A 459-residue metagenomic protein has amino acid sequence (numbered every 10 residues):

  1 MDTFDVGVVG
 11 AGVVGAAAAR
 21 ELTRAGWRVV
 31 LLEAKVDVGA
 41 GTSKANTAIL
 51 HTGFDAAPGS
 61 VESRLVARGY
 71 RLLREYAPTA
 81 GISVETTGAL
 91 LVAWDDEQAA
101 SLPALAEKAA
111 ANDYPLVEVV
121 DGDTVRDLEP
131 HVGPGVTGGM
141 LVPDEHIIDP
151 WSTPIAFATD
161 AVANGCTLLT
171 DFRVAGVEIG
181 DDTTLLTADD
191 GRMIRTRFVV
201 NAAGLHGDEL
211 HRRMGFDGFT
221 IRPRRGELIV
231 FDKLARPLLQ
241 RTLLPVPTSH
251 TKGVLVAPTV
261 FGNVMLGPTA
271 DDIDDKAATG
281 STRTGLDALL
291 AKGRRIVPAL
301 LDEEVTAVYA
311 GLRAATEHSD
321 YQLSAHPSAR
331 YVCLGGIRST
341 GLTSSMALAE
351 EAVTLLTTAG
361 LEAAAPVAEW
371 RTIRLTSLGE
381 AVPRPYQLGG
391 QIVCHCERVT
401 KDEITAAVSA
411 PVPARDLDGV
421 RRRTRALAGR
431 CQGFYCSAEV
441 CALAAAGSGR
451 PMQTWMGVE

Functional and structural regions predicted by a protein language model:
F4-L31: N-terminal Rossmann-like FAD-binding beta1-loop-alpha1 element of flavoenzymes
A17, V177-D182, L186-G267, D271-T282 (+2 more regions): Flavin-dependent oxidoreductases
R24-K44: Glycine-rich FAD pyrophosphate-binding loop
A48-L128, G253-V254: Dinucleotide-binding Rossmann-like beta1-alpha1 core, especially the glycine-rich loop that anchors the ADP
R64-A67, V92-S101, M140-T159, T279-T284 (+2 more regions): Short beta-strand to alpha-helix junction loop
M140-F198: Helical element adjacent to the flavin cofactor pocket in flavoenzyme catalytic cores
T251, V260-F261, A277-I392, V399 (+3 more regions): C-terminal catalytic lobe of FAD-dependent flavoproteins
T400-P411, F434-Q453: Iron-sulfur (Fe-S) cluster-binding segments and ferredoxin-like electron-carrier domains, especially [2Fe-2S]
